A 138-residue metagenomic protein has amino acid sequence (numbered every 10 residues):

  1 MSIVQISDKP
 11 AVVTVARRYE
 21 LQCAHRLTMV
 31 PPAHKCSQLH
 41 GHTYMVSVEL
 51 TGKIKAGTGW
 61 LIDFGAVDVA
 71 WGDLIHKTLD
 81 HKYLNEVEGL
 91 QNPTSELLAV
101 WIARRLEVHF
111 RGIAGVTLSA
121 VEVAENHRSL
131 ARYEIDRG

Functional and structural regions predicted by a protein language model:
M1-G138: Charge-rich, low-complexity N-terminal segments
